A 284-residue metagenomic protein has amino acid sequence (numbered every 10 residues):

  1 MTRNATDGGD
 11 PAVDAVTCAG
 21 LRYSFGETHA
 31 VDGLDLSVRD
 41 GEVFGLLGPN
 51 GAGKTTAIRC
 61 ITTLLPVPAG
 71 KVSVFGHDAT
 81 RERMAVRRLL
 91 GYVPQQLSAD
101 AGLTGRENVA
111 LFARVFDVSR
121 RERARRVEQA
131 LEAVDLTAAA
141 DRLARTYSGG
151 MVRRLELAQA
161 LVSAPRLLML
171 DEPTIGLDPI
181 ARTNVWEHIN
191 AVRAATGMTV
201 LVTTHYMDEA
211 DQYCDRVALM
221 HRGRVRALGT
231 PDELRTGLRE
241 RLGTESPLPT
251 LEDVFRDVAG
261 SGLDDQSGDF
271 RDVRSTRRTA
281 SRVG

Functional and structural regions predicted by a protein language model:
A110, R114, R121-A139: Conserved ABC ATPase "signature" region
L143-G150: Conserved ABC ATPase signature
A164: Conserved catalytic motifs of ABC-family nucleotide-binding domains
L168-D171: Catalytic Walker B motif of ABC-type/P-loop ATPase nucleotide-binding domains
T183-T196: Helical segment within the ABC ATPase nucleotide-binding domain
L228-G229: ABC ATPase "signature
